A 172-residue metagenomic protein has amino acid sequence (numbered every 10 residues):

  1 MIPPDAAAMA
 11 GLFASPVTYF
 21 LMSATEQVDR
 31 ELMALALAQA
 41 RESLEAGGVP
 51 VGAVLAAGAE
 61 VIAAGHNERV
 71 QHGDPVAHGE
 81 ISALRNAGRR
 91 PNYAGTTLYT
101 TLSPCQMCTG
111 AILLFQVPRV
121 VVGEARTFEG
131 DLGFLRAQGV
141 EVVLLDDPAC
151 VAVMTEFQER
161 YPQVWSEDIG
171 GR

Functional and structural regions predicted by a protein language model:
I2-L12: Positively charged N-terminal leader segments that act as targeting/secretion signals
F13-S43, P91, G110-R172: Zinc-dependent deaminase
S23, Q27, P50, V70-H78 (+2 more regions): Residues at secondary-structure transition points
D29, M33-L35, Q71-N86: Acidic helix/loop or adjacent segment enriched in Glu/Asp that either coordinates divalent metal
V51-A59: Short beta-strand scaffold segments in enzyme catalytic cores
I62-R69: Short beta->alpha transition motifs characteristic of CBS
V76-Q116: Short HxH-centered metal-ligating active-site micro-motif
